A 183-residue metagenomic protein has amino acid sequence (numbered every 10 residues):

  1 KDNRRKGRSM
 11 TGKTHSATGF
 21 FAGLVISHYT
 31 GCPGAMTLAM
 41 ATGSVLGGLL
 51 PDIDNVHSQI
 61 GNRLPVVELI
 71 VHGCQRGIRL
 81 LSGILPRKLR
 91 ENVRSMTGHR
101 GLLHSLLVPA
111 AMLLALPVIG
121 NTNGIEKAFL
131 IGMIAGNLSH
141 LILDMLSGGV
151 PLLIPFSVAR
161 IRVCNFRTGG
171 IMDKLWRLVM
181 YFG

Functional and structural regions predicted by a protein language model:
D2-G183: N-terminal membrane-targeting hydrophobic helices
